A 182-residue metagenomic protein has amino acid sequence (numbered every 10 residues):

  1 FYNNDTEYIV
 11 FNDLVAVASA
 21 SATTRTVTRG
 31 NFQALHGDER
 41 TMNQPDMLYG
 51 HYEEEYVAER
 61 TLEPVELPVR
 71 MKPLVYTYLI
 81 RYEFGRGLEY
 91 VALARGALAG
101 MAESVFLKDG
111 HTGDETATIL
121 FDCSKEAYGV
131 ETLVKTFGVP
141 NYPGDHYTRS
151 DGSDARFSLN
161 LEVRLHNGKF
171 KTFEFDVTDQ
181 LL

Functional and structural regions predicted by a protein language model:
F1-F11, Y90-L181: Tryptophan-paired
F1-P73: Short, low-hydrophobicity acidic/polar segments
P64-E66, T77-L79, T132-V134: Intrinsic-disorder/low-complexity, polar/charged segments enriched in Ser/Thr/Lys/Arg/Asp/Glu/Gln
R70-E83: A short, Gly/Thr-enriched small/hydrophobic beta-strand-prone motif that recurs across taxa
